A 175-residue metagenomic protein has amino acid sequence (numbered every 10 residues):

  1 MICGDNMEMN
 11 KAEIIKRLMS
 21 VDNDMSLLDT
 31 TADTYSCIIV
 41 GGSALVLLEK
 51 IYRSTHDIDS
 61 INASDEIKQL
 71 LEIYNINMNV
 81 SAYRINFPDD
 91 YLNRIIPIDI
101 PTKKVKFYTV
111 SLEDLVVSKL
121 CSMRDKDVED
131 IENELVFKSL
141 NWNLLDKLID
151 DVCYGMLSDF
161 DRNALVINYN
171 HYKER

Functional and structural regions predicted by a protein language model:
M1-R175: Compositionally biased terminal segments of proteins
